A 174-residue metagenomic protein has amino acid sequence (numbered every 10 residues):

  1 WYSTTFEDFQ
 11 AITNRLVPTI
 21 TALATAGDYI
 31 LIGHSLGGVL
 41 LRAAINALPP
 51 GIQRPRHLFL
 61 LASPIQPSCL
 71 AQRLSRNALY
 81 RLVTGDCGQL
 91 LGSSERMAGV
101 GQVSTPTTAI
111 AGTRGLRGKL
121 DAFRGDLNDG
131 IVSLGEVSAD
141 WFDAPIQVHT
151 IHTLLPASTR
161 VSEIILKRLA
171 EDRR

Functional and structural regions predicted by a protein language model:
W1-T5: A short beta-strand-loop structural module common to alpha/beta enzyme folds
F6-S104, R124: Serine-dependent carboxylesterase/thioesterase catalytic core of lipase-like alpha/beta-hydrolase/SGNH enzymes
Q102-R174: C-terminal catalytic-base region of ester-bond hydrolases, centering on the histidine of the charge-relay
